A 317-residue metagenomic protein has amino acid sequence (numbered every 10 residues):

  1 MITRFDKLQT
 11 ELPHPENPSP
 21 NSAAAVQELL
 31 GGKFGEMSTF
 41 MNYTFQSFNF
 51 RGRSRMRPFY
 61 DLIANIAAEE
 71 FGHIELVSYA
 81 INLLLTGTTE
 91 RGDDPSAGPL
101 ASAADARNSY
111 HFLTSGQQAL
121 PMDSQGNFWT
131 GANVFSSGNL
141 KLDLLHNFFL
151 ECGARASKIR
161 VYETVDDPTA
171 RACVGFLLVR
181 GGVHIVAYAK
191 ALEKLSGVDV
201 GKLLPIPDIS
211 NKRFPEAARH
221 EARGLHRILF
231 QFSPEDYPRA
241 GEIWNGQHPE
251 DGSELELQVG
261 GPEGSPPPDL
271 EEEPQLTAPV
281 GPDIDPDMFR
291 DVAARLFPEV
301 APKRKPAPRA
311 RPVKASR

Functional and structural regions predicted by a protein language model:
M1-R317: Non-heme di-metal
